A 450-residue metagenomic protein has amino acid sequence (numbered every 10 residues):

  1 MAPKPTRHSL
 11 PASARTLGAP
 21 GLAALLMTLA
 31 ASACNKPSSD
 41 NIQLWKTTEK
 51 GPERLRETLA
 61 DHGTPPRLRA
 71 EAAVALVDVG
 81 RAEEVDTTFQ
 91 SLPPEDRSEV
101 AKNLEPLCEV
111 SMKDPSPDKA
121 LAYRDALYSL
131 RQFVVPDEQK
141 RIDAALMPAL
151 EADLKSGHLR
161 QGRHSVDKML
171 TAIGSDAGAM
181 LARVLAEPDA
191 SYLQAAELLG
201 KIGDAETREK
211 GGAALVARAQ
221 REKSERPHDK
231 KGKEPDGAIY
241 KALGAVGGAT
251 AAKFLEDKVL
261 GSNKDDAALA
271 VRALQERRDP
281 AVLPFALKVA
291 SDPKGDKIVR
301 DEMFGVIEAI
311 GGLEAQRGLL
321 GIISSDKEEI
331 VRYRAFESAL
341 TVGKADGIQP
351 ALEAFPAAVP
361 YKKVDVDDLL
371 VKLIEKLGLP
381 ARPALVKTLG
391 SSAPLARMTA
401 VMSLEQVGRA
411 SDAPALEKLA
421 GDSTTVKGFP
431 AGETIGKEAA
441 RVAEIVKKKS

Functional and structural regions predicted by a protein language model:
M1-A14: N-terminal secretory signal peptides that target proteins for export/translocation
G18-A30: Bacterial N-terminal signal peptides
C34-P37: Bacterial signal peptide processing site
S39, A70, L121-D125, R160-H164 (+16 more regions): Alpha-solenoid HEAT/ARM repeat scaffold
T48-A60, R81-K113, F133-L154, G174-A186 (+9 more regions): Amphipathic alpha-helical scaffolding segments comprising HEAT/armadillo-like alpha-solenoid repeats
T64-R67, S98, P117-L121, S156-R160 (+15 more regions): Alpha-helix N-cap/helix-start positions at coil->helix boundaries
V74, D125-Y128, H164, K168 (+10 more regions): Residue-level signature of alpha-solenoid helical repeat scaffolds
V77, R124, Y128-R131, T171 (+8 more regions): Structural signature of alpha-helical solenoid repeat scaffolds
